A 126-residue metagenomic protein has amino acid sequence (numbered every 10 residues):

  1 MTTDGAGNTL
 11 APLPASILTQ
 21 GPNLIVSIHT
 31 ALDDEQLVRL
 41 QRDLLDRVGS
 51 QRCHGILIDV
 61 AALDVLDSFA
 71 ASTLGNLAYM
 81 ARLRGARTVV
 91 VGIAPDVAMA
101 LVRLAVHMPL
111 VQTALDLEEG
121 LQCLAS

Functional and structural regions predicted by a protein language model:
M1-A11, S126: Intrinsically disordered or compositionally simple regulatory linkers and C-terminal tails in signal-transduction
T9, S16-T19, R47-S50: Short, conserved, surface-exposed binding loops centered on an aromatic residue
L13-Q41: STAS-typified acidic loop motif
N23, G55-L57, Q112: Hydrophobic "anchor" residues on beta-strands that sit immediately upstream of conserved functional sites
L37-L44, V48-G49, G85, E118: Expand to "…catalyze enediolate/carbanion chemistry for C-C bond making/breaking, isomerization, decarboxylation
Q51-H54, I58-H107: Amphipathic alpha-helical interaction surfaces in cytosolic regulatory modules
P109-G120: Short acidic-hydrophobic, aromatic-tinged amphipathic segments that line or gate anion-handling sites
L121-A125: Short, charged, surface-exposed secondary-structure boundary motifs
